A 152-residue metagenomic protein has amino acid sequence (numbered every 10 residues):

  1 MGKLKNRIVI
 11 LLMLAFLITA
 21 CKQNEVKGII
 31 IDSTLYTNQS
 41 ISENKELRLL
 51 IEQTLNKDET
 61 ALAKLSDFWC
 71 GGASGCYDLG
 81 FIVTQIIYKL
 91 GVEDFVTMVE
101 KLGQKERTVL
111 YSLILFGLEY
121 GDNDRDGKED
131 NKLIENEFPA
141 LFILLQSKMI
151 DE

Functional and structural regions predicted by a protein language model:
G2-V9: Bacterial N-terminal signal peptides that target proteins for export
I18-A20: C-terminal motif of bacterial Sec signal peptides marking the signal peptidase cleavage site
K22-N24: Bacterial signal peptide processing site
V26-C70: N-terminal secretory signal peptides
E59-L65, C70-E152: Extended alpha-helical scaffolding segments
